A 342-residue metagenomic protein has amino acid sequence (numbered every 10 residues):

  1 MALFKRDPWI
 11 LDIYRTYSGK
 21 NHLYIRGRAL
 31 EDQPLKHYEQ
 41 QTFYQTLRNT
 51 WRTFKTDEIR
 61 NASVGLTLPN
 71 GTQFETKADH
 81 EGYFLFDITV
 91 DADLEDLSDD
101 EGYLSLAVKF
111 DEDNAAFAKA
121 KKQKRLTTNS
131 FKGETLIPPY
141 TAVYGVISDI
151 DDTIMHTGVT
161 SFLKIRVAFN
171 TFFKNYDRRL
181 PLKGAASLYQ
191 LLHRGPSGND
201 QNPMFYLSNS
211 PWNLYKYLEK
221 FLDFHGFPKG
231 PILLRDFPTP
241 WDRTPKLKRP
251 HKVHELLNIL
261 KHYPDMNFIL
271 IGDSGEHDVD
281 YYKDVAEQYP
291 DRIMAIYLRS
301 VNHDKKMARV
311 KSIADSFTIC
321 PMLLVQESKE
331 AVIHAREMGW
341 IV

Functional and structural regions predicted by a protein language model:
M1-P138, S328-V342: Intrinsically disordered, serine/threonine/proline
A2-K5, Y14-G19, R26, K55-R60 (+3 more regions): Alpha-helical substrate-recognition element adjacent to the catalytic core
T42, S161, L180, S312 (+1 more regions): Secondary-structure junction/capping motif
L66, V108-E112, Y189-P196, L222 (+2 more regions): Hydrophobic, Leu/Ile/Phe/Ala-enriched alpha-helical segments that form helix-helix packing faces
D79, D149-D152, D273, D278: Acidic side chains
S98-E101, Y140-T141, S197-N202, Y263-D265 (+1 more regions): Short helix-terminating capping/connector loops at secondary-structure junctions
G102-L106, M204, F268, M294-Y297: Hydrophobic beta-strand segments of well-ordered beta-sheets in folded domains
S210-V342: C-terminal cap/substrate-recognition subdomain and adjoining C-terminal extension of metal-dependent phosphatase-like
